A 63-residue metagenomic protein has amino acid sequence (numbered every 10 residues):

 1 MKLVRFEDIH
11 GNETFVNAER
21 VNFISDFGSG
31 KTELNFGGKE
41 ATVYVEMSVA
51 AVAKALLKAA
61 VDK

Functional and structural regions predicted by a protein language model:
M1-K63: Eukaryotic intrinsically disordered, low-complexity regulatory linkers and tails enriched in Ser/Thr/Pro
